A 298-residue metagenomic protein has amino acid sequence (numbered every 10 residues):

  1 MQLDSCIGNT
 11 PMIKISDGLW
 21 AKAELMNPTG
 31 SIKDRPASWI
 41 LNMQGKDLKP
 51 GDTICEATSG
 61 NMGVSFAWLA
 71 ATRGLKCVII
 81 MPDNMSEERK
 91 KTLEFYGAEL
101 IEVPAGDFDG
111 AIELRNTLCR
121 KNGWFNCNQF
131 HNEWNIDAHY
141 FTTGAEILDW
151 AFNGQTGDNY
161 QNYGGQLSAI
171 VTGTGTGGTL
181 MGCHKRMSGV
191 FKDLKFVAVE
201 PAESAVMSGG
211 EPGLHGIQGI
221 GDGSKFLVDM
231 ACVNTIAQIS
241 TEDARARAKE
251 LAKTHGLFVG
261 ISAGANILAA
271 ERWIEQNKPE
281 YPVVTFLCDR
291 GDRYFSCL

Functional and structural regions predicted by a protein language model:
M1-L298: PLP-dependent amino-acid enzyme catalytic core
